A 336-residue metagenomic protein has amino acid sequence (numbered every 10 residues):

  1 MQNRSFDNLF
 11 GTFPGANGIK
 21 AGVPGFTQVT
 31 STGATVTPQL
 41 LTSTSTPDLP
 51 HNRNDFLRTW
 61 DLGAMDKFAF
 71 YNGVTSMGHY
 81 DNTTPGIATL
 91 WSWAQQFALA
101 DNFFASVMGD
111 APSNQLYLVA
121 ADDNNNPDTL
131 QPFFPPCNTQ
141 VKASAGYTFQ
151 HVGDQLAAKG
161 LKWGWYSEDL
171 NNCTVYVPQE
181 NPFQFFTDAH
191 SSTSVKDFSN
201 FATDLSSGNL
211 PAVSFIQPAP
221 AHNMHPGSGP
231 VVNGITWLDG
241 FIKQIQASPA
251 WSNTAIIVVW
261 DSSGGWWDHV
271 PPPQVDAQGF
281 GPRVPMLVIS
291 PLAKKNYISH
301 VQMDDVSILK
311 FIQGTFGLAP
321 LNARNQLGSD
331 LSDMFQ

Functional and structural regions predicted by a protein language model:
M1-Q336: N-terminal pro-sequences and low-complexity stem/linker regions of secreted or lumenal proteins
